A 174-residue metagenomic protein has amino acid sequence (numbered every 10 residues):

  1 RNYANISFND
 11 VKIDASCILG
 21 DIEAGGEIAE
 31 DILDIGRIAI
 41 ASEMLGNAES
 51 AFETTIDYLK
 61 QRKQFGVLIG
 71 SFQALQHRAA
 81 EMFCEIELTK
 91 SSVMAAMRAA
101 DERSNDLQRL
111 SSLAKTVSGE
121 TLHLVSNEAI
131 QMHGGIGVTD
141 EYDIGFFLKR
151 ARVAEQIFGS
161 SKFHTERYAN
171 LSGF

Functional and structural regions predicted by a protein language model:
R1-N5: FAD-binding subdomain of flavoenzyme oxidoreductases
S7, A15, D21-G26, E30-F174: Alpha-helical interface subdomain recognition
